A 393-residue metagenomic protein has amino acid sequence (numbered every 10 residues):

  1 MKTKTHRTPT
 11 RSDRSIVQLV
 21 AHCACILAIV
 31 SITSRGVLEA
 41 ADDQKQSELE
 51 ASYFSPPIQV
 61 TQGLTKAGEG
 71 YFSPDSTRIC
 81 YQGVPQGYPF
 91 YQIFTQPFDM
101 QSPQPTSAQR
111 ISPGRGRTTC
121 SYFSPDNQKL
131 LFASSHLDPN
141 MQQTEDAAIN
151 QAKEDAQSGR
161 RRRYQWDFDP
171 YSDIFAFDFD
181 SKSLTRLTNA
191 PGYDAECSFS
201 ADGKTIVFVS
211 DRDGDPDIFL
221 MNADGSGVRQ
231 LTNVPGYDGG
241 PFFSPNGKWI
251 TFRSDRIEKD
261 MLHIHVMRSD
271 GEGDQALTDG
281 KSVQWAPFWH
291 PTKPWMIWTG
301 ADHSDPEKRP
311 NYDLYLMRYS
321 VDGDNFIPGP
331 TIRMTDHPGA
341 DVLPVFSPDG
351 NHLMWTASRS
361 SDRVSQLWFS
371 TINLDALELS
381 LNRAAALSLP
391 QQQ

Functional and structural regions predicted by a protein language model:
M1-V17: N-terminal secretory signal peptides that target proteins for export/translocation
T3-T5, L19, A40, Q392-Q393: Intrinsic disorder/low-complexity segments enriched in polar/small residues
T5-R7, A21, F369: Intrinsically disordered, low-complexity segments enriched in glycine/proline and serine/threonine
R14, C25-L27, A152-A156: Residue-level detector of bioactive/disordered segments in secreted/extracellular proteins and virion assembly
I16-L19, K204: Low-complexity, intrinsically disordered segments with a bias for serine/threonine
V20-R35: Bacterial N-terminal signal peptides
L38-Q393: Sequence signature of WD/YWTD-type beta-propeller architectures
